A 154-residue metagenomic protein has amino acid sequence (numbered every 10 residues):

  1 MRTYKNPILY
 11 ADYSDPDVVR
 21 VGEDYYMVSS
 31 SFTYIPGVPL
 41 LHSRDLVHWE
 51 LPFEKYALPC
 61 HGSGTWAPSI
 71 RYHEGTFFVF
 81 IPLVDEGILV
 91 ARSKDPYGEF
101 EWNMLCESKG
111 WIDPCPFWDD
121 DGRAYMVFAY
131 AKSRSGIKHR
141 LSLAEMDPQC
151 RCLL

Functional and structural regions predicted by a protein language model:
M1-L154: Carbohydrate-active catalytic/glycan-binding domains of CAZyme proteins, especially the secreted or lumenal ectodomains
